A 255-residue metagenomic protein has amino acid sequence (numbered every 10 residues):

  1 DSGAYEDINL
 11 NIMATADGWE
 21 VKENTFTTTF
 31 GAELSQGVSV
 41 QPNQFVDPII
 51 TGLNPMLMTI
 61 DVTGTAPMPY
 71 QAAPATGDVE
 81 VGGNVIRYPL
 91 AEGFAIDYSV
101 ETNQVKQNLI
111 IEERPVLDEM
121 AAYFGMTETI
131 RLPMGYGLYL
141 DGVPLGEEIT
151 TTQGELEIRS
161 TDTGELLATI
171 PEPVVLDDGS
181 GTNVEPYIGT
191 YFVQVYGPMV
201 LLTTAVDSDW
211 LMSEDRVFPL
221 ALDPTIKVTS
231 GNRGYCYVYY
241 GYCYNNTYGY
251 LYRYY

Functional and structural regions predicted by a protein language model:
D1-L251: Residues that cap or anchor secondary-structure elements
